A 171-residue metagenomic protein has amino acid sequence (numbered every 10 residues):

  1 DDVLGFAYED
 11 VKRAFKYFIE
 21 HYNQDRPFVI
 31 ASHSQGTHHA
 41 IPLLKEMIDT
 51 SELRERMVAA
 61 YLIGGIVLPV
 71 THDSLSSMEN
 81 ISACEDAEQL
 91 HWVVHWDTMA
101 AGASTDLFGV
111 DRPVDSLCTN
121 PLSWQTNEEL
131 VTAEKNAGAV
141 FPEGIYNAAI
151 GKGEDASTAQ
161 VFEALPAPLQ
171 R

Functional and structural regions predicted by a protein language model:
D1-V3, Q24-V29: Short acidic, glycine/Ser/Thr-rich loop/turn "cap" segments at secondary-structure junctions
V3-V11: Phosphate/oxyanion-binding active-site loops and adjacent basic polyanion-contact surfaces
D10-D25, K45-R171: Surface cap/lid and interfacial helix-loop subdomains adjacent to catalytic sites that gate substrate access
I30-A40: Gly/Ala-rich beta-loop-alpha elbow adjacent to hydrolase catalytic centers
